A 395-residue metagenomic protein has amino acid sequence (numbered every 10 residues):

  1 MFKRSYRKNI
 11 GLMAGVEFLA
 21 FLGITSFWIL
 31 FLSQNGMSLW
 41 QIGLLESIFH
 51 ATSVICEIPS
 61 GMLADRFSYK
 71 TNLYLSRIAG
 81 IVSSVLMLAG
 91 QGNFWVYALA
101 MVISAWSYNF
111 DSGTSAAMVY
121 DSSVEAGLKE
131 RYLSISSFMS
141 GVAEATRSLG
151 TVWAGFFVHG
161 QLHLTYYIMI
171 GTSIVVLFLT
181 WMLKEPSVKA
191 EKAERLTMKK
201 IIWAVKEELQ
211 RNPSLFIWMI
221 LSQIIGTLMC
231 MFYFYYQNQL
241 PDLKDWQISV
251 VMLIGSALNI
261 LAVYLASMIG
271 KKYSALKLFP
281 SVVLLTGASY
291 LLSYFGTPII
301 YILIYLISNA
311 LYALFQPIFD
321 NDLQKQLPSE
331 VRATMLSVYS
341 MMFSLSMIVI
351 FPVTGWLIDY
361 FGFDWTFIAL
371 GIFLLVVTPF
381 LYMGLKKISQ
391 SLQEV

Functional and structural regions predicted by a protein language model:
M1-R7, K184-W218: Juxtamembrane intracellular "pre-TM" segments in multi-pass secondary transporters
F2-I55, N212-G255: Helix-loop boundary and gating motifs at the non-cytosolic
F18, S83, F94-D111, I300-F315: Hydrophobic core of transmembrane alpha-helices in multi-pass small-molecule transporters, especially MFS/SLC-type
G43, C56, F234, Q239-V395: C-terminal transmembrane bundle of multi-pass solute transporters/carriers
I78-G92, L284-T297: C-terminal ends and interior cores of transmembrane alpha-helices in multi-pass membrane transporters/permeases
V102-E144: Cytoplasmic helix-loop-helix junction between adjacent transmembrane helices in 12-TM secondary transporters
M169-L196, M383-V395: Helix-loop junctions on the cytosolic side of multi-pass membrane transporters, especially the intracellular loop
